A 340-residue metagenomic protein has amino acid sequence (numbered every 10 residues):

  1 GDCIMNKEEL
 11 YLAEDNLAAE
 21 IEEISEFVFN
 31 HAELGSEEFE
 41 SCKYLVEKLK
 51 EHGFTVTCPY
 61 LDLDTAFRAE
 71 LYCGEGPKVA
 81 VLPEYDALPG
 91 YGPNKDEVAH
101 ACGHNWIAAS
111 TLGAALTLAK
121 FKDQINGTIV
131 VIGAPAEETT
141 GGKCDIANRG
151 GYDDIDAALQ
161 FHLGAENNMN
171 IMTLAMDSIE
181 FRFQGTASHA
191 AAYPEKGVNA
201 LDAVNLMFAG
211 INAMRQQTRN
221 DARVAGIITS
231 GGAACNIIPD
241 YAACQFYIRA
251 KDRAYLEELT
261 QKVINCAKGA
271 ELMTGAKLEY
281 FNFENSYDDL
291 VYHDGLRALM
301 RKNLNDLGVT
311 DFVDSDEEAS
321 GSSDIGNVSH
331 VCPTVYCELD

Functional and structural regions predicted by a protein language model:
G1-I4: Short, Lys/Arg-enriched N-terminal segments with co-localized hydrophobic residues within the first ~10-30 amino acids
N6, L17-I24, E37-K48, P77 (+16 more regions): General structural feature for long, well-ordered alpha-helical segments within catalytic domains of soluble enzymes
N6-A101, N105-N126: Acidic/His- and Gly-rich active-site-bordering loop/insert found across diverse amide/peptide-bond hydrolases
V28, I146, F246: Residue-level signal for inorganic ion chemistry
T65-R68, L88-A101, N105-W106, L112 (+3 more regions): Histidine/acidic-residue-rich, glycine-tolerant segments that coordinate divalent metal ions
V79, I132, A157-L159, P333-C337: Hydrophobic/aromatic beta-strand patches that form the interior of the parallel beta-sheet core in alpha/beta enzyme
A80-L82, I179, Q184, V335-D340: Non-cysteine beta-strand/loop elements that form the S-adenosyl-L-methionine
N205-D340: Metal-dependent amide/peptide-bond hydrolase catalytic core, centered on the "pita-bread" metallohydrolase fold
